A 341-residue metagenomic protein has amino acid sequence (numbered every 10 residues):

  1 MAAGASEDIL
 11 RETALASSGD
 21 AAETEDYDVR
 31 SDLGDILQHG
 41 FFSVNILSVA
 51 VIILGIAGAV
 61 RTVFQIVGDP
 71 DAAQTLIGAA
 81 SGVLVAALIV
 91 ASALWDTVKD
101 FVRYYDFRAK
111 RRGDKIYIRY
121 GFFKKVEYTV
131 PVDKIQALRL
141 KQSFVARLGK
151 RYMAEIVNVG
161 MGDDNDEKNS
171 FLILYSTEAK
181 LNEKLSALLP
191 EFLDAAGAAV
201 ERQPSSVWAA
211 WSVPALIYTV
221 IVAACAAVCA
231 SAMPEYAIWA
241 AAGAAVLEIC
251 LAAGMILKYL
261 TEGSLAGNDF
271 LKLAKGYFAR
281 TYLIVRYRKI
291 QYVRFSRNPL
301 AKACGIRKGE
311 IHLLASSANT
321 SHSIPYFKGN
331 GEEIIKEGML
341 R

Functional and structural regions predicted by a protein language model:
M1-R341: N-terminal basic, Ser/Thr-rich segments that initiate or prime the first beta/alpha elements at protein or domain
